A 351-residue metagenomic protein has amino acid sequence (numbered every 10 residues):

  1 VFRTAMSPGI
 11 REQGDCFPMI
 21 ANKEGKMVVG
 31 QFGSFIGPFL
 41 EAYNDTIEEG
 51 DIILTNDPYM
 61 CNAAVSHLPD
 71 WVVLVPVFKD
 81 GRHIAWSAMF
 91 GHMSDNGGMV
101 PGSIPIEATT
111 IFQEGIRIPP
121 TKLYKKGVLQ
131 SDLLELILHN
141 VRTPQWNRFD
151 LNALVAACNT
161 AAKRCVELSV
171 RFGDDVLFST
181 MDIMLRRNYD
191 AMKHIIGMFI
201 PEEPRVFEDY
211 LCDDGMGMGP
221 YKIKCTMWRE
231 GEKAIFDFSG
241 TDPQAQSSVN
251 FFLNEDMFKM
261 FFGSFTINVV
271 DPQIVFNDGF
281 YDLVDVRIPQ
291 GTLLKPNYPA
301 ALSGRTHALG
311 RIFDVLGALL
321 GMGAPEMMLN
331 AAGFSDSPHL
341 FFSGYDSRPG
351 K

Functional and structural regions predicted by a protein language model:
V1-E49, L54-K79, H83-K351: Glycine/proline-enriched, intrinsically flexible loops and inter-domain linkers
